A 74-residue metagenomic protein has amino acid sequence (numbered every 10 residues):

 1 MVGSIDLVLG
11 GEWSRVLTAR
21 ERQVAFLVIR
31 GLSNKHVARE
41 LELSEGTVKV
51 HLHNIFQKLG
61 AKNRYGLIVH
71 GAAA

Functional and structural regions predicted by a protein language model:
M1: General nucleic-acid-binding
I5-T47, A74: Helix-turn-helix DNA-binding segment
V8-E12, F56-A74: Basic, Lys/Arg-enriched C-terminal extension of HTH/homeodomain DNA-binding domains
H51-N54: Residues within the DNA-recognition helix of helix-turn-helix
